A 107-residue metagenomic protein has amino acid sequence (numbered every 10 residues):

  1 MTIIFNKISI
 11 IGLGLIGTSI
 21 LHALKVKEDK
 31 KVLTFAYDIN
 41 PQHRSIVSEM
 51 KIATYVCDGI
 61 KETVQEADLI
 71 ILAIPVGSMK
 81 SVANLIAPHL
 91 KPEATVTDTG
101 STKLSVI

Functional and structural regions predicted by a protein language model:
M1-G59, Q65: NAD(P)+-binding Rossmann beta1-loop-alpha1 motif at the extreme N-terminus of oxidoreductases
I39, I74, T99-S101: Short beta->alpha hinge that forms the Motif I/post-I loop of the SAM-binding pocket
E49-M50, L69, L85: Residues within well-ordered alpha-helical secondary structure of globular protein domains
Y55-C57, P75, V106-I107: A short alpha/beta connector and helix-capping loop motif
Q65-E66, P92: Alpha-helix C-terminal capping/helix-to-coil transition sites in glycosyltransferase folds
I70-I71, T97: N-terminal Rossmann-like NAD(P) cofactor-binding module of classical short-chain dehydrogenase/reductase
G77-K80: Active-site beta-alpha loop architecture of Rossmann-like, nucleotide-cofactor-dependent enzymes
V82-I107: Rossmann-like NAD(P)(H) cofactor-binding subdomain of soluble oxidoreductases
